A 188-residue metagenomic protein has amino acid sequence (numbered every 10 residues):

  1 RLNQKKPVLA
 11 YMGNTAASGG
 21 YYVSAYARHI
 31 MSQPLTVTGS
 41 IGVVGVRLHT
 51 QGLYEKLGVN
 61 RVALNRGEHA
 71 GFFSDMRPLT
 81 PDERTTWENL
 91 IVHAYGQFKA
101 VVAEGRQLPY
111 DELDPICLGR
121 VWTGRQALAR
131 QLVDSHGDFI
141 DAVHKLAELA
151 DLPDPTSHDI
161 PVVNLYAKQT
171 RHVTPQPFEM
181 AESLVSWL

Functional and structural regions predicted by a protein language model:
R1-V121, E148, D154: Conserved catalytic cores of soluble enzyme domains, especially glycine-rich substrate-binding beta-alpha loops
M31-S32, V133-D141: Short acidic-hydrophobic, aromatic-tinged amphipathic segments that line or gate anion-handling sites
N65-E68, F72-D75, H93-G96, F139 (+1 more regions): Intrinsically disordered, low-complexity segments enriched in small/flexible residues
L113-G137: Active-site-proximal helix/loop microenvironment of the serine DD-peptidase/beta-lactamase transpeptidase fold
